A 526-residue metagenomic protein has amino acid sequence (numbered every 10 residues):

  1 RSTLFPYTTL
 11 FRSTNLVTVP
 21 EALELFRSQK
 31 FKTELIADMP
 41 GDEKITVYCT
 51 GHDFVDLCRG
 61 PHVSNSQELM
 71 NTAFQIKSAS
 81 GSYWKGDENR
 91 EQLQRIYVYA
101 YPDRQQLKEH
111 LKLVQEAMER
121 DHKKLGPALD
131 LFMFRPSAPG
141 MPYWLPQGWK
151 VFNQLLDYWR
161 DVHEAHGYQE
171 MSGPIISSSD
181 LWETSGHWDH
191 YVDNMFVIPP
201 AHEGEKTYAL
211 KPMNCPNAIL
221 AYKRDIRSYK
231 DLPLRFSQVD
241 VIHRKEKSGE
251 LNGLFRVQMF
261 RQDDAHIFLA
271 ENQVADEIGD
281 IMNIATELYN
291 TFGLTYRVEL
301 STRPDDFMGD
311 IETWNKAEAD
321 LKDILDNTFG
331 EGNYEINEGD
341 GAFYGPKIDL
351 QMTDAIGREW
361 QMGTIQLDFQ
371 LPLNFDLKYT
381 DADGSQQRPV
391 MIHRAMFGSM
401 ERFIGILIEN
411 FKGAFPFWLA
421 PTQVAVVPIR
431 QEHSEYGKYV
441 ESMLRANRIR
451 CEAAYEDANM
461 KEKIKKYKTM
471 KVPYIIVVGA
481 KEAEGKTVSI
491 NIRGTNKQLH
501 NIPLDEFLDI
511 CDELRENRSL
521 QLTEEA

Functional and structural regions predicted by a protein language model:
R1, P6-L251, F255, I267: Auxiliary tRNA-acceptor-end handling modules of aminoacyl-tRNA synthetases
R12-G51, N290-Q361, I365: Metal-assisted phosphate- and nucleotidyl-transfer catalytic regions
L25, G173-V197, D305-K316, E335-M352 (+1 more regions): Beta-rich nucleic-acid/ligand-interaction surfaces
I96, P136-G148, E203-E205, I219-I226 (+4 more regions): Glycine- and acidic
E205-T207, P216-N217, A221-D225, L234 (+4 more regions): A translation/RNA-centric and nucleic-acid-associated enzymatic feature enriched in Class II aminoacyl-tRNA synthetases
I242-F329: Extended, charged alpha-beta segments that form solvent-exposed binding/catalytic grooves in nucleic-acid-handling
F411-K463: Generic long, charged, amphipathic alpha-helical segments
E441-I510: C-terminal structured "cap/appendage" subdomains that terminate the fold
